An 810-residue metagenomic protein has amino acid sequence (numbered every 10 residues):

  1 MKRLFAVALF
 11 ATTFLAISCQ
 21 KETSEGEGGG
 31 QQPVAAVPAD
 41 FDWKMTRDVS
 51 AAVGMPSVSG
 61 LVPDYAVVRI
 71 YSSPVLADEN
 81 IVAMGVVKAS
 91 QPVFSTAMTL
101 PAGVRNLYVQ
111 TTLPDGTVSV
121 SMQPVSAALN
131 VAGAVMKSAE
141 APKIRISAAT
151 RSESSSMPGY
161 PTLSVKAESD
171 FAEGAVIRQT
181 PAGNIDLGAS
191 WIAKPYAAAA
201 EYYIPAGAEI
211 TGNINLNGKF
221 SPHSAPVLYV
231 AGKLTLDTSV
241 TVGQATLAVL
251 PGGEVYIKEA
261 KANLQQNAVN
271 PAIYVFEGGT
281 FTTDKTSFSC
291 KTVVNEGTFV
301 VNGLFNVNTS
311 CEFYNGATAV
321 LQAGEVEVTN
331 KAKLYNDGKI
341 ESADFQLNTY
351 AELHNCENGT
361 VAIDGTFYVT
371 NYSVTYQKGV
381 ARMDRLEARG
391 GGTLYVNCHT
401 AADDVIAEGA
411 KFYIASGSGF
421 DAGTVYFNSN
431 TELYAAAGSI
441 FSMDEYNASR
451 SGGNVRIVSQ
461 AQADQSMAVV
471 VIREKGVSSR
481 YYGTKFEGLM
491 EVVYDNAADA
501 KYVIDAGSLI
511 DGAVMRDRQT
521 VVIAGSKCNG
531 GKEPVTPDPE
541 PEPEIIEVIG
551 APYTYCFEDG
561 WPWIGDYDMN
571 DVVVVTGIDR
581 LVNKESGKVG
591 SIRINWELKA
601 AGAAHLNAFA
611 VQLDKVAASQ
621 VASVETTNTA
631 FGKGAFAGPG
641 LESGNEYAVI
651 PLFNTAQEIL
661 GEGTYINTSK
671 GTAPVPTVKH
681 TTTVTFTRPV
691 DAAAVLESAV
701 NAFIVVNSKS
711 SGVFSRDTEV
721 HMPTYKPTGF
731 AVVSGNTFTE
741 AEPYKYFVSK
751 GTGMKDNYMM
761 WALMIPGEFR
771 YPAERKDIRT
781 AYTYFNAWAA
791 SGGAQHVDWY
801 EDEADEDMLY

Functional and structural regions predicted by a protein language model:
L4-T13: Sec-dependent N-terminal signal peptides
L15-S18: C-terminal motif of bacterial Sec signal peptides marking the signal peptidase cleavage site
Q20-I192, S508-G560: Acidic/polar, low-complexity intrinsically disordered N-terminal segments immediately downstream of a Sec signal
R47-V49, G590-I594: Structural beta-strand segments of beta-rich domains
G60-D78, G602-G640, E697-V713, T718: Extended low-complexity, serine/threonine- and proline-enriched intrinsically disordered segments
S156-V514: Extracellular beta-strand-rich, repetitive "passenger/adhesive" scaffolds that bind or process carbohydrates
G550-S591, L598-A603: N-terminal segment immediately downstream of the Sec signal-peptide cleavage site in secreted/extracellular proteins
E642-A648, N654-Y810: A eukaryote-biased signal for long
